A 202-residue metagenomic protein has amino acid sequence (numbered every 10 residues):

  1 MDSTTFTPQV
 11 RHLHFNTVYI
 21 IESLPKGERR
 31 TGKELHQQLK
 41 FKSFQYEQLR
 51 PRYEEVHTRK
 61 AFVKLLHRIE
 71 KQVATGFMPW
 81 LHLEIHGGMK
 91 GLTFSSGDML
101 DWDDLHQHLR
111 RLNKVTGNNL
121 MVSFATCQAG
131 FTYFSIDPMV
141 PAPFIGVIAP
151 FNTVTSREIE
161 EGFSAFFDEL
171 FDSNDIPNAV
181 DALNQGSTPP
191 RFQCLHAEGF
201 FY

Functional and structural regions predicted by a protein language model:
M1-M78, H86, L92, M99 (+5 more regions): A domain-level signal for caspase-like cysteine endopeptidase catalytic cores and their zymogen-processing architecture
R30, K90-T93, Y133-S135, I159: Short glycine-/acidic-enriched loop or helix-start segments at secondary-structure transitions that form or flank
F62, L105, F131-Y133: Amphipathic coiled-coil/heptad-repeat helices and related helical stalk/stem segments that mediate oligomerization
L81: Short acidic, glycine-rich surface-loop motifs adjacent to enzyme active sites
D98-H108: Charged helix-capping and loop-helix junction motifs
H108-V115: Short, basic/hydrophobic alpha-helical segments
A125-Y202: Active-site-proximal C-terminal subdomain of hydrolase catalytic domains
